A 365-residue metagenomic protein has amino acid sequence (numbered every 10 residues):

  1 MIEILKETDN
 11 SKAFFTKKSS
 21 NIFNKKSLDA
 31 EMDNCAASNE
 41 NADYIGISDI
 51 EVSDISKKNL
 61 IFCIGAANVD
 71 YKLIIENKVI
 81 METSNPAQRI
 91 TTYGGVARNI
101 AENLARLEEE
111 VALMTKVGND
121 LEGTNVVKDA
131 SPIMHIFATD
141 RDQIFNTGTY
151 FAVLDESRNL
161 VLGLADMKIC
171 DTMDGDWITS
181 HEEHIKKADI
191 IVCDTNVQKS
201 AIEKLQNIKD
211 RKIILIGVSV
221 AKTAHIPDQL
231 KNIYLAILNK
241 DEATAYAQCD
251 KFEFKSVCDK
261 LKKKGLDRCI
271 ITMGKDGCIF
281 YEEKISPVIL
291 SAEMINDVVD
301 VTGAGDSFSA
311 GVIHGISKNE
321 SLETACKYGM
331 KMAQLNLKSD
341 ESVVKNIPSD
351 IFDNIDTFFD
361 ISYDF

Functional and structural regions predicted by a protein language model:
I2-S27, E31-K58, C63, N85 (+2 more regions): Conserved phosphate-binding/catalytic region of the ribokinase-like
D43-I47, D171-D176, L215-A221: Short gly/ser/thr-rich secondary-structure transition/capping motifs
I55, I185-K186, Q229-K231, K263: A short, aliphatic-rich alpha-helical micro-motif
K58, E76-P86, R106-D189, F352-F365: Conserved N-terminal subdomain of the carbohydrate kinase-like
N77-P86, I237-N239, V288-E293: Short glycine/proline- and charge-enriched loop/turn segments that cap or connect secondary-structure elements
G94-A112: Active-site alpha-helical elements of protease catalytic centers
I190-S256, G277-C278: Conserved beta-alpha-beta core of the PfkB/ribokinase-like small-molecule kinase fold
